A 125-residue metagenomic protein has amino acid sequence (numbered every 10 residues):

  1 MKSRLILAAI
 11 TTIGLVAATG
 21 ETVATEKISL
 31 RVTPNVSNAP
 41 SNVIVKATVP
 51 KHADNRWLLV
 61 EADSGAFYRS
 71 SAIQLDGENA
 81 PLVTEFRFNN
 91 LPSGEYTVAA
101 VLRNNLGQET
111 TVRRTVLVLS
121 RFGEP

Functional and structural regions predicted by a protein language model:
G20-V43, G123-P125: Short, compositionally biased P/S/T/A/G/V-rich stretches that sit at domain boundaries
V45-K51: Aromatic/hydrophobic beta-strand junction motif of beta-rich domains
E61-R69, N105: Change "in extracellular beta-sheet-rich domains … of secreted and cell-surface proteins" to "in beta-sheet-rich domains
D76, T115-G123: Short beta-strand edge segments in extracellular beta-sheet folds
E78-E85: Aromatic sugar-binding surface patches on proteins that engage polysaccharides or sugar-phosphate polymers
F88-G94: Surface-exposed, short loops/turns at beta-strand junctions within beta-sandwich domains
G94-V101: A short tyrosine-centered beta-strand micro-motif
L102-R113: Short acidic/polar inter-strand loop motif in beta-rich domains
